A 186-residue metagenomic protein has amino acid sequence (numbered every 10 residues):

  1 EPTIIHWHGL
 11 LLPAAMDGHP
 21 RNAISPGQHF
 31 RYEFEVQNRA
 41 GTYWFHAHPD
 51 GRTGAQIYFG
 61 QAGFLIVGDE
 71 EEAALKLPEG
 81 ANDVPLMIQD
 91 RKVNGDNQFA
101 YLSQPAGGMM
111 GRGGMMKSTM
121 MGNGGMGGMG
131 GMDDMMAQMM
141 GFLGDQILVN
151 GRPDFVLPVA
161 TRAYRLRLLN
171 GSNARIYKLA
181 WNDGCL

Functional and structural regions predicted by a protein language model:
E1-L186: Histidine-centered copper-binding motifs that mark active-site loops of extracellular/periplasmic copper enzymes
